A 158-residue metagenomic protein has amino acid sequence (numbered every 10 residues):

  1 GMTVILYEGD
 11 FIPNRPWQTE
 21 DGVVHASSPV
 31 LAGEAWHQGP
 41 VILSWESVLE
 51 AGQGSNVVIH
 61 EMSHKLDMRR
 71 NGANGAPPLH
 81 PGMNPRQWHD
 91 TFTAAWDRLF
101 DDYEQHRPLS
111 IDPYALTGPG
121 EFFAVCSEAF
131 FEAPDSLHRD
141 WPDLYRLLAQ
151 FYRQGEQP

Functional and structural regions predicted by a protein language model:
M2-I5: Extended, charge-biased low-complexity segments that typically form long amphipathic alpha-helices/coiled-coils
G9-E50, R69-P158: Metalloprotease/metallohydrolase-associated module, dominated by Zn2+-dependent proteases
Q53-R69, A124: Active-site recognition of the HExxH zinc-binding catalytic motif
